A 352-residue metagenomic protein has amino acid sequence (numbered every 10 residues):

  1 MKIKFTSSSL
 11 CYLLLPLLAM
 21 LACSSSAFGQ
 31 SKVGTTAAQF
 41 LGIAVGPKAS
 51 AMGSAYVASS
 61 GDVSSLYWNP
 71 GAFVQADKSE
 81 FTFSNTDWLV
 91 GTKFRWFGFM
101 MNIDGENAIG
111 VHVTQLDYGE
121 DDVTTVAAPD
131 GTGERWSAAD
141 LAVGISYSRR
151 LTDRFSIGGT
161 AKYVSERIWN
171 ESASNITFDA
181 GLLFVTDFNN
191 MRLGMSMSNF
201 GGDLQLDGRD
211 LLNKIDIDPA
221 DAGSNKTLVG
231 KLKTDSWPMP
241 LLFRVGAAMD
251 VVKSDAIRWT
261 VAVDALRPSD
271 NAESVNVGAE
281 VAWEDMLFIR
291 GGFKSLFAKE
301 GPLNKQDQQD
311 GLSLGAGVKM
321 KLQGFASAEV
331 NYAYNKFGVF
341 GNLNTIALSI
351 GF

Functional and structural regions predicted by a protein language model:
K2-L15: Bacterial N-terminal signal peptides that target proteins for export
Y12-S24: Bacterial N-terminal signal peptides
A27-D77: Outer-membrane beta-barrel biogenesis signature
Q30-S50, F94, G98-F352: Outer-membrane beta-barrel porins/channels
S54-V57, S79-W88, A333-N335: Short strand-turn segments of transmembrane beta-barrel domains in outer membranes, especially the first one or two
Y56, P70-A72, N85-L89, W96 (+2 more regions): Short glycine-rich, polar/acidic loop-and-turn segments at beta strand-coil junctions
K78-T82, W259-A262: Short, hydrophobic/aromatic-rich segments at coil-to-beta transitions
S84-L89, T132-W136: Short secondary-structure transition/capping motifs
